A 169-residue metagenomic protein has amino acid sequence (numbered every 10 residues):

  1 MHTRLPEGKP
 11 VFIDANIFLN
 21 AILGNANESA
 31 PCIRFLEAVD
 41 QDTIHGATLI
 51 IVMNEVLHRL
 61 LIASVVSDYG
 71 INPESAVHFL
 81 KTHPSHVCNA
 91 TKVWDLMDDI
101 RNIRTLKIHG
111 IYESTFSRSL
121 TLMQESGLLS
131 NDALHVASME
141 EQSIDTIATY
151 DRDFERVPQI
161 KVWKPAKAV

Functional and structural regions predicted by a protein language model:
M1-V52, R59-S75, Q142, K167-V169: Short, well-structured N-terminal submotif of metal-dependent ribonuclease cores
H2, P6, A90-W94, D98-T146: Active-site neighborhoods of divalent-metal-dependent phosphate/nucleic-acid chemistry enzymes
I13-D14, L128-S130, D151, W163-V169: Histidine- and aromatic-rich ligand-binding microenvironments
A38, S138, F154: Hydrophobic/aromatic ligand-binding patch that stacks against planar heteroaromatic rings of cofactors or nucleotides
Q41-T43, I103, V157: Structured helix-beta-strand junction loops
S67-T91: Charged, glycine/proline-rich intrinsically disordered loops and linkers
L106-I111, V162-A168: Short acidic-hydrophobic, aromatic-tinged amphipathic segments that line or gate anion-handling sites
D153-I160: Short loop/helix-cap segments at secondary-structure boundaries that form the rim of catalytic
